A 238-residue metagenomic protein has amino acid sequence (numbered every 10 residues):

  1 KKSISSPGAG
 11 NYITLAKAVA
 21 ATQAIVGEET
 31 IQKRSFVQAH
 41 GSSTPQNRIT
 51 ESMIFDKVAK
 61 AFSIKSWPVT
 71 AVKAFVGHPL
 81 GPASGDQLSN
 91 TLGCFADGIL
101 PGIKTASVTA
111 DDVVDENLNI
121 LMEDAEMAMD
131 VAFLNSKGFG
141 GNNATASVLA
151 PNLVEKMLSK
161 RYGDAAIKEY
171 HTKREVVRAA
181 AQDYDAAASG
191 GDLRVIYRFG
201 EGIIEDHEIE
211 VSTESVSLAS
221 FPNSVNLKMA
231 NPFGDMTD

Functional and structural regions predicted by a protein language model:
K1-D238: Conserved "HGTGT" condensation-loop signature of ketosynthase/thiolase-family condensing enzymes that catalyze
